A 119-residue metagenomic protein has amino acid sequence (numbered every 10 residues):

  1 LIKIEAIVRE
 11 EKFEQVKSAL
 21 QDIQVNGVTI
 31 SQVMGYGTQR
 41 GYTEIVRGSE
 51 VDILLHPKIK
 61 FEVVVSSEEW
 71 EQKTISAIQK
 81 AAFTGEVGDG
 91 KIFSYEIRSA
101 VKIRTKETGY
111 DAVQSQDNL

Functional and structural regions predicted by a protein language model:
L1-L119: Positively charged, small/polar-rich N-terminal and surface patches that mediate targeting and assembly and bind
